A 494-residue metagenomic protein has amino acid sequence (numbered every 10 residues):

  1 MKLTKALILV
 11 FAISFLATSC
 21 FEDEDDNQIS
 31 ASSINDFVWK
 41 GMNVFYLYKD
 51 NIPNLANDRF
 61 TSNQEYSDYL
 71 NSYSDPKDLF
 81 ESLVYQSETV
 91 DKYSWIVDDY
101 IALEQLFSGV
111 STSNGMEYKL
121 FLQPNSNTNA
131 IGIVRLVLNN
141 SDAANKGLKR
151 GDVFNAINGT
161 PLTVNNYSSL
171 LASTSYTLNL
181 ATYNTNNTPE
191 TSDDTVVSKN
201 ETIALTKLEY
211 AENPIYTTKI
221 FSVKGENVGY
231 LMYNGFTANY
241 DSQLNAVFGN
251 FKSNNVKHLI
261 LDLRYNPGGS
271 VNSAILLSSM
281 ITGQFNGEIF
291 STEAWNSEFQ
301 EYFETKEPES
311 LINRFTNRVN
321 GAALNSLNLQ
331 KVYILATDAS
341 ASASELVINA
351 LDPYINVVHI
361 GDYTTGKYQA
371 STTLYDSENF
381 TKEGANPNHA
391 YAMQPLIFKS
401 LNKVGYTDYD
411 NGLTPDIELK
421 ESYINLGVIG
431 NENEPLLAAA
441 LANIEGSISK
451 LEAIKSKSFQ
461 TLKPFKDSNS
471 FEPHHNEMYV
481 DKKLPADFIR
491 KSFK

Functional and structural regions predicted by a protein language model:
M1-L7: Bacterial N-terminal signal peptides that target proteins for export
V10, L259-L261: A structural preference for short, pocket-lining loop segments at secondary-structure junctions
I13: Internal, well-ordered alpha/beta segment that forms a basic, Gly-enriched binding/recognition surface
L16-S19: C-terminal motif of bacterial Sec signal peptides marking the signal peptidase cleavage site
F21-H258, G283, Q460-K494: Flexible, low-complexity junctional segments that flank or bridge functional domains
E209, Y265-P267: Active-site-proximal loop/turn and secondary-structure-junction residues that shape catalytic pockets, frequently
Y230-L231, A238-A246, F251-H258, P267-K494: C-terminal "post-core" interaction segments
